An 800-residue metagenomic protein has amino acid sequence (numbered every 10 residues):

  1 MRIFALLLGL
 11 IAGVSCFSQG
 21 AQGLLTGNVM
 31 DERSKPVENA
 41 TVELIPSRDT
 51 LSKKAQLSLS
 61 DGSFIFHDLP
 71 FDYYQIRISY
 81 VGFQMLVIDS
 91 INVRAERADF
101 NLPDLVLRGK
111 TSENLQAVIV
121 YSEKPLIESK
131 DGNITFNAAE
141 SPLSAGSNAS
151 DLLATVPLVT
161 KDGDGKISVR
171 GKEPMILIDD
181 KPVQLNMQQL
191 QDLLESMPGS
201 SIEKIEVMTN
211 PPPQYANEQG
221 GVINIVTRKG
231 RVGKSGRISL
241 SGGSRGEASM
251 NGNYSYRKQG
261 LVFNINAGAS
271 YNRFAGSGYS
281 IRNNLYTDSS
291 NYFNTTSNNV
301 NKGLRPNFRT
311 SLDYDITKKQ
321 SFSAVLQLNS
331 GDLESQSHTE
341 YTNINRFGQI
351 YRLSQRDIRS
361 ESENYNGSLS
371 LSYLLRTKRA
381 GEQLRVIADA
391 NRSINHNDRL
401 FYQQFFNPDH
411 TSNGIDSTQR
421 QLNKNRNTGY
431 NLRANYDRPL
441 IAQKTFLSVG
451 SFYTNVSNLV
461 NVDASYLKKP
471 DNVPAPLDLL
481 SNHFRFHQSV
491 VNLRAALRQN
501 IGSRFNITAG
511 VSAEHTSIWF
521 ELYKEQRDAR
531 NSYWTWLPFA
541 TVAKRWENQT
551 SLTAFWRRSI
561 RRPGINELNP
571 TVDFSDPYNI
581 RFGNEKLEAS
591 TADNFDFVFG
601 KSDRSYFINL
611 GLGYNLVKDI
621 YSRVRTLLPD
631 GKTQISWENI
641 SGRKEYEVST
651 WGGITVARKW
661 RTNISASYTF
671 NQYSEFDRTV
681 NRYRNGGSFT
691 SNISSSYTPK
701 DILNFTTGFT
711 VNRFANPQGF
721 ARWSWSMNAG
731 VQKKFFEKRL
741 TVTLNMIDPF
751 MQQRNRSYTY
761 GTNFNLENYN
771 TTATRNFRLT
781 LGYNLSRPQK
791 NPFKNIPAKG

Functional and structural regions predicted by a protein language model:
G23, G246-F274, S289-S337, N364-G367 (+1 more regions): Transmembrane beta-barrel wall of Gram-negative outer-membrane proteins
M30, T41-I45, S79-V81, A98-P142 (+3 more regions): Short, acidic, small-residue-rich periplasmic hinge/interaction motif at the N-terminus of Gram-negative outer-membrane
S47-S63: Short, acidic Ser/Thr/Gly-rich low-complexity loop/linker segments typical of extracellular and cell-surface proteins
D104-V106, A149-S150, L190-L193, V207 (+2 more regions): N-terminal periplasmic accessory domains that precede and gate Gram-negative outer-membrane beta-barrel machines
T155, P182-T209: Short acidic/polar hinge/loop motifs at secondary-structure boundaries that mediate gating or recognition
N307-G331, I358-L522, R545-Q549, Y606-Y614 (+2 more regions): Face-selective signature of the C-terminal outer-membrane beta-barrel domain
N482-F486, I560-N609, L616, I635-E647 (+1 more regions): Outer-membrane beta-barrel signature, preferentially recognizing the C-terminal barrel domain of Gram-negative
S517-I518, N548-D593, Y614-D630, Q634 (+1 more regions): Surface-exposed extracellular loop regions of Gram-negative outer-membrane beta-barrel proteins, predominantly
